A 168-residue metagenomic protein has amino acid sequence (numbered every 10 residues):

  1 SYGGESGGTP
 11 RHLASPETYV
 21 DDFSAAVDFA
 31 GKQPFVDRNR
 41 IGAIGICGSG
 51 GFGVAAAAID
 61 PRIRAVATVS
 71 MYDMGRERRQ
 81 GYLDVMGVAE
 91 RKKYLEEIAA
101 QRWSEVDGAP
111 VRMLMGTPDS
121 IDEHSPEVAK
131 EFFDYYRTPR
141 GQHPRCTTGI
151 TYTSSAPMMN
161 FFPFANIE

Functional and structural regions predicted by a protein language model:
Y2, G48, D73-M74: Residue-level marker for beta-strand->alpha-helix junctions and adjacent short loops that shape enzyme
Y2-N39: Catalytic nucleophile-loop/oxyanion-hole region of alpha/beta-hydrolase and closely related hydrolase-like folds
A43-A55: Glycine-rich nucleophile elbow surrounding the catalytic serine of serine-hydrolase chemistry
G53-T138: Alpha/beta-hydrolase-fold enzymes
H143-S155: Oxyanion-binding "anion nests"
A156-E168: Conserved serine/cysteine hydrolase catalytic core
